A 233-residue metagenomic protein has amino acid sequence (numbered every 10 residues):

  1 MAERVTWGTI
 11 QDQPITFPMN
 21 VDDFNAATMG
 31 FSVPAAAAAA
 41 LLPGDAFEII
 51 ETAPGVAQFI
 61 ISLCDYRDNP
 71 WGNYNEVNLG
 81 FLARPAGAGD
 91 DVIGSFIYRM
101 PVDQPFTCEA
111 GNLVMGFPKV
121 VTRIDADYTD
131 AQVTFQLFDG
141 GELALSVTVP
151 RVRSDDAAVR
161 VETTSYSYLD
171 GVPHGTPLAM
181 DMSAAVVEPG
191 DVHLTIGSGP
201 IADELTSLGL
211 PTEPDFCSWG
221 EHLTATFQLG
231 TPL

Functional and structural regions predicted by a protein language model:
M1, M19, M29, M100 (+2 more regions): Detector for methionine-enriched segments
M1-D68, Y74, I201, L208-D215 (+1 more regions): N-terminal domain-onset segments
E3-D12, E109-L233: Interaction-surface and assembly-scaffold signal
A46, N78-G80, V152: General N-terminal targeting signals
I50-P54, L82-P85, D103-Q104, A157-R160: Short, surface-exposed linear patches
S62-A144: Aromatic- and glycine-enriched beta-alpha-beta binding-site module
